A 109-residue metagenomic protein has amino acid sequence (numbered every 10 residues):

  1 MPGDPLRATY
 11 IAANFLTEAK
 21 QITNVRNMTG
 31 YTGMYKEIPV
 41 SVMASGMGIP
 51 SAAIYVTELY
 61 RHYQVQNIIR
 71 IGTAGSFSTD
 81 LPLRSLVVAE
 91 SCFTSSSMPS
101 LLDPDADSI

Functional and structural regions predicted by a protein language model:
M1-I54: N-terminal short beta-loop-beta anion/metal-coordinating cradle
A13, T17-K20, R61-Q64, S91: Generic secondary-structure signature for well-ordered alpha-helical cores
R26-M28, T73-G75, C92: Short glycine-enriched loops at secondary-structure junctions
N27-M28, E58-Y60, S96: Short, charged/polar low-complexity linear motifs in solvent-exposed/disordered segments
P39, L59-Y63, S100-S108: Short flexible/disordered coil segments
I49-A89: Hydrophobic alpha-helical segments and helix pairs
S76-I109: Mid-sequence, gly/pro-rich, charge-dense loop/helix-turn segments that line enzyme active sites
